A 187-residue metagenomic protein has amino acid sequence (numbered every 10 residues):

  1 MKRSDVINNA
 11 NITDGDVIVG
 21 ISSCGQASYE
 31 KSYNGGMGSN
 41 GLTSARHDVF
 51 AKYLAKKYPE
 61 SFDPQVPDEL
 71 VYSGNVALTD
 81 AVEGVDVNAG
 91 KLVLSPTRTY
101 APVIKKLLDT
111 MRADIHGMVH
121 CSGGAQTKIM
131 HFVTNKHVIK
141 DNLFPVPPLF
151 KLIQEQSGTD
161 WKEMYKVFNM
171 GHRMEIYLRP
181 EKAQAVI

Functional and structural regions predicted by a protein language model:
M1-I187: Helix-biased detector of long, well-ordered alpha-helical tracts
